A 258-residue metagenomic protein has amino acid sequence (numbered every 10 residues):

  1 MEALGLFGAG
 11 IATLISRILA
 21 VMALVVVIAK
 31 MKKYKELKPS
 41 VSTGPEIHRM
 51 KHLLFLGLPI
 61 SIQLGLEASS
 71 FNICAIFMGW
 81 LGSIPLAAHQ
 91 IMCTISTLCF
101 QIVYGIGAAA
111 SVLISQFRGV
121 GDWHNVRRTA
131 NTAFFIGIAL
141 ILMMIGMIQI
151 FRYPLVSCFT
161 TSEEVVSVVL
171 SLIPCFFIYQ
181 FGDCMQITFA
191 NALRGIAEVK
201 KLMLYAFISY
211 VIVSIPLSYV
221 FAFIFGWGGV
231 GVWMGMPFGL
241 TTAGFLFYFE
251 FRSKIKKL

Functional and structural regions predicted by a protein language model:
M1-L58, I114-Y179, F221-L258: Short alpha-helical transmembrane segments in multi-pass integral membrane proteins
M1-L6, G65-M92, L98, Q116-F117 (+2 more regions): Helix-terminus/linker motif at the lipid-water interface of multi-pass membrane proteins
A23-V26, S42-I73, F77, L98 (+5 more regions): Hydrophobic faces of transmembrane alpha-helices in multi-pass small-molecule transporters and flippases across diverse
E67-A68, Y104, D183-C184, V211-S214: Transmembrane alpha-helical core positions of polytopic small-molecule transporters
A75, A88-R152, D183-Y205: Small-residue-rich hydrophobic transmembrane alpha-helices
T94-I95, P174, F207-P216: Small-residue-enriched core segments of transmembrane alpha-helices in multipass membrane transport and channel
I187-T188, V213-A222: Transmembrane alpha-helical segments of integral membrane proteins
